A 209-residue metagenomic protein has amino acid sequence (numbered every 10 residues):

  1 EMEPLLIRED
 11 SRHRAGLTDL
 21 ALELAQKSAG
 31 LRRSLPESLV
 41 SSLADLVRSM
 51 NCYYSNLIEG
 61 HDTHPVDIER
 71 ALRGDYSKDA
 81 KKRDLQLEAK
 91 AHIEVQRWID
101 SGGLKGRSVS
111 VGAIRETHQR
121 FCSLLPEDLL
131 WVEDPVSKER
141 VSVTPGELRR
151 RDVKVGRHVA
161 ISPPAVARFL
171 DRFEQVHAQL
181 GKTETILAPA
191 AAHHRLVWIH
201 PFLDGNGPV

Functional and structural regions predicted by a protein language model:
E1-V209: FIC/Doc superfamily catalytic core
